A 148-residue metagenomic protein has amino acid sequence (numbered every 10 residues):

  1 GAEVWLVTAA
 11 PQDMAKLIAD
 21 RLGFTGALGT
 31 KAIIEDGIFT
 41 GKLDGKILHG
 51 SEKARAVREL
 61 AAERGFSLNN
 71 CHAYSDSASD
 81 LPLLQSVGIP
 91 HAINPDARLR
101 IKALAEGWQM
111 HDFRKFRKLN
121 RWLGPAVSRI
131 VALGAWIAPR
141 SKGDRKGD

Functional and structural regions predicted by a protein language model:
G1-D148: C-terminal cap/substrate-recognition subdomain and adjoining C-terminal extension of metal-dependent phosphatase-like
